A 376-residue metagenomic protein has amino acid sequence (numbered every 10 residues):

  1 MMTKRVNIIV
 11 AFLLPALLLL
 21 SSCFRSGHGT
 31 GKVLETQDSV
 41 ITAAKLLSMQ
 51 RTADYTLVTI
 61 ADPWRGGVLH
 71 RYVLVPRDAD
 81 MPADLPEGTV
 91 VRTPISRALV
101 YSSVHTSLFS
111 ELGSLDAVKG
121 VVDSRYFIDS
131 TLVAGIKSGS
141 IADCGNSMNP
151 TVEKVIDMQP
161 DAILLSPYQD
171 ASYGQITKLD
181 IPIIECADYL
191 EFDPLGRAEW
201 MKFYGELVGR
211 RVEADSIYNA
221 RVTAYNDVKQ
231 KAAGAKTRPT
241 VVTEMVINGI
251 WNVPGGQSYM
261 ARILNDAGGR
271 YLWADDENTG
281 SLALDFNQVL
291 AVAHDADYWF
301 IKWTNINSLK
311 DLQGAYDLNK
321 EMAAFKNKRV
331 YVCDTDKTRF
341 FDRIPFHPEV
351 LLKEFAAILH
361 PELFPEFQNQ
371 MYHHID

Functional and structural regions predicted by a protein language model:
M1-T30, F355: Bacterial Sec-dependent N-terminal signal peptides
C23-T106, E213-V242, K326, R339 (+2 more regions): Bacterial Sec-exported substrate-binding components of ABC uptake systems
F24-S26, S124-K202, L207-F346, M371-D376: Binding-cleft/active-site segments that stabilize strongly anionic ligands or cofactors
W64-I156, L165: A short, structured surface patch at a secondary-structure boundary
V104-H105, G256, H347, L351: Conserved alpha-helical elements of sugar-nucleotide-dependent glycosyltransferases
F109, Y204, L351-F355: Buried hydrophobic packing segments
E111, L207, D266, I358 (+1 more regions): Active-site catalytic microenvironments for nucleophilic, acid-base chemistry
I344, P348-P365: C-terminal terminal-structure detector
